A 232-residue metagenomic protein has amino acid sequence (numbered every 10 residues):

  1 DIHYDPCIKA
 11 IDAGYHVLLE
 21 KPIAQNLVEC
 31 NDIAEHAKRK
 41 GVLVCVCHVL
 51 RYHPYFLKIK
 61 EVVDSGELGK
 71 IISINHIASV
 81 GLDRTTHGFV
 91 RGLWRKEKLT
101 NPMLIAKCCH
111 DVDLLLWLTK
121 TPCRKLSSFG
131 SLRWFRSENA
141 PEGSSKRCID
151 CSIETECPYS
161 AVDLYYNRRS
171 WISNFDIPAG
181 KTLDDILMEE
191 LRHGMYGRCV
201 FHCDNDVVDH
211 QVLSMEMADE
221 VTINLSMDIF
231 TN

Functional and structural regions predicted by a protein language model:
D1, I23-A24, I77-L82: Short glycine-enriched loops at secondary-structure junctions
I2, E29, R51, M103 (+2 more regions): Soluble or luminal CAZymes and related metallo-dependent hydrolases
Y4-R51, G66: Beta-strand-loop-alpha-helix segment that lines the small-molecule cofactor/substrate pocket of alpha/beta enzymes
C30, Y52, F56, F230-N232: Amphipathic alpha-helical segments in well-structured domains
L50-G197: Predominantly a Rossmann-like dinucleotide-binding segment in NAD(P)-dependent oxidoreductases
V200-N232: Glycine-enriched catalytic-core subsegment of oxygenase/oxidase enzymes
